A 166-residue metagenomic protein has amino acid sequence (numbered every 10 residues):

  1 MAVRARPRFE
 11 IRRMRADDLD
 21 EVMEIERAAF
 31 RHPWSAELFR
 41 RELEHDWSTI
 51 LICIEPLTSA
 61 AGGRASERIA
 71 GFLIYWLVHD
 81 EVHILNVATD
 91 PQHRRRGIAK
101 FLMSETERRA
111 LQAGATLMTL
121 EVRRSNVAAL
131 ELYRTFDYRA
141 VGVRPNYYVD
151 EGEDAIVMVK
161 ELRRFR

Functional and structural regions predicted by a protein language model:
A2-F9, R13-R94, M103-A113, E161-F165: Acetyl-CoA-dependent GNAT
D20, E37, L130-E131, V149: Alpha-helical elements of the RecA-like P-loop NTPase motor core of helicases
F39, A129, R144: Acidic, amphipathic alpha-helical patches
D46-W47, D80, N126, Y148-D154: Short acidic/glycine-enriched loop/turn segments that link adjacent beta-strands
N86, D90-S104, R108-A113, L117 (+3 more regions): Conserved glycine-rich acetyl-CoA-binding loop
K100, E153-L162: Accessory recognition modules or surfaces
T119-E121, R134, R139-V157: Conserved catalytic-core motifs of GNAT/GCN5-like acyltransferases
